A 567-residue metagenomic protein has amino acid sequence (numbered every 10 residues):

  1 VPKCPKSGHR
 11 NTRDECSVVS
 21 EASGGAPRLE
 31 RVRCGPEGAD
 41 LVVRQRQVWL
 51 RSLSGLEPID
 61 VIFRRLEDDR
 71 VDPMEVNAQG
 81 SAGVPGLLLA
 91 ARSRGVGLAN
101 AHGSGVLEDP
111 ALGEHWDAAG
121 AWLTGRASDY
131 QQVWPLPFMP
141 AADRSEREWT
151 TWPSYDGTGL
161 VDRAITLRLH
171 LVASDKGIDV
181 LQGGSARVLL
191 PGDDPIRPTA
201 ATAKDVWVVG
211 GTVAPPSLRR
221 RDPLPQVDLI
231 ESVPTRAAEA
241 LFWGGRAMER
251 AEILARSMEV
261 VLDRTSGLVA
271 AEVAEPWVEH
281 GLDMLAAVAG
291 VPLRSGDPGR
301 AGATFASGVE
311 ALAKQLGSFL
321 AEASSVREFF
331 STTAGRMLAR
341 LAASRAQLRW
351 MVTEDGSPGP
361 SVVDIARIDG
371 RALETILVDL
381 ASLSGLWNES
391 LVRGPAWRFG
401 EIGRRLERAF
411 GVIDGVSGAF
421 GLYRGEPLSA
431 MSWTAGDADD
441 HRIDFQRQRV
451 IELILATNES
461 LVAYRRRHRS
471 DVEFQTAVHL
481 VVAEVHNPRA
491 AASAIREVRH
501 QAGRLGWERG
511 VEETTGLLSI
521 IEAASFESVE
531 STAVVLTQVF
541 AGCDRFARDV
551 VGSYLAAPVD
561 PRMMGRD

Functional and structural regions predicted by a protein language model:
V1, N11-A26, E114, T151-D567: Alpha-helical transmembrane segments and their helix-helix packing motifs
V1-I196, A214-L218, E259: Domain-scale recognition of functional cores that engage charged ligands
